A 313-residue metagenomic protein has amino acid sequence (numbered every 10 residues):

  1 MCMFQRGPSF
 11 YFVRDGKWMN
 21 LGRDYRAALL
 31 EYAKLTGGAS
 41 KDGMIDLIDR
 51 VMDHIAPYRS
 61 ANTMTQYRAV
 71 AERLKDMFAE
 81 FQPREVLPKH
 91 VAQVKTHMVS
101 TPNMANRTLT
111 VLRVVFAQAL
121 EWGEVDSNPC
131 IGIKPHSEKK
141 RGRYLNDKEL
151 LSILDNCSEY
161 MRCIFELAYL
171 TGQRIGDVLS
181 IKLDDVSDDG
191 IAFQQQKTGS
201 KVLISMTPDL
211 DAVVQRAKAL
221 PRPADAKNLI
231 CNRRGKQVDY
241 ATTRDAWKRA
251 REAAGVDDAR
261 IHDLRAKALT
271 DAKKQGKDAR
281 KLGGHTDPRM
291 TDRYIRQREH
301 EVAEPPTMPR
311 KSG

Functional and structural regions predicted by a protein language model:
M1-G22: Short, Arg/Lys-rich segments that mark the N-terminal edge of DNA/RNA- and chromatin-recognition modules
C2, G132, Y144, K148-S152 (+2 more regions): Conserved tyrosine-mediated DNA breakage-rejoining catalytic core shared by Y-recombinases
N20-R23, D53-E124, R141, K236-T242 (+1 more regions): N-terminal core-binding DNA-recognition domain of tyrosine site-specific recombinases/integrases
V91, L112, F116, V178 (+4 more regions): Short, basic/aromatic-rich helical patch in the C-terminal catalytic core of site-specific tyrosine
N103, E121, C163-E166, L170 (+2 more regions): C-terminal catalytic core of tyrosine-transesterase DNA break-rejoin enzymes
Y144, Q195-G199, G283-M308: Catalytic-site neighborhood detector that most strongly recognizes the C-terminal catalytic loop/helix of tyrosine
D185-G190, D258, Q275-I295: Short, polar N-cap/turn motifs at the start of nucleic acid-interacting alpha helices
T207-V256: Active-site/catalytic core of tyrosine-dependent DNA strand-transfer enzymes
